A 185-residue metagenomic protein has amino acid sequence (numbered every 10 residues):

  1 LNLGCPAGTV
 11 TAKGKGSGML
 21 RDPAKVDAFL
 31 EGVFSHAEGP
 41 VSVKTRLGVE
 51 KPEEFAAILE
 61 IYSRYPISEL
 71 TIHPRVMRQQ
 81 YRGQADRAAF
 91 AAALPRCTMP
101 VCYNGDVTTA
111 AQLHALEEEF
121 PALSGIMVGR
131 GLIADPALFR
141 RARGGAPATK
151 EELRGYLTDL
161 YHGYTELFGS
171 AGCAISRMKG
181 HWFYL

Functional and structural regions predicted by a protein language model:
N2, G18-P23, T71-R75, Q79-R82 (+1 more regions): Catalytic beta/alpha-barrel core
N2-A56, E60: Active-site entrance/lid segments in N-terminal catalytic domains of soluble metabolic enzymes
G4-P6, K44-E50, H73-M77, N104-T108 (+1 more regions): Active-site beta-loop-alpha junctions enriched in small/polar residues
P6, K15-G16, M77, V128 (+1 more regions): Glycine-rich, flexible loop/turn motifs
T11-G14, P74, G145: Short amphipathic alpha-helical segments at helix-loop
A28, H36-E38, F55-E69, Y81 (+3 more regions): Alpha/beta catalytic cores of nucleotide-metabolism and tRNA/nucleoside-modifying enzymes
K51, G83-Q84: Active-site core of PLP-dependent enzymes with the aminotransferase class I/II
